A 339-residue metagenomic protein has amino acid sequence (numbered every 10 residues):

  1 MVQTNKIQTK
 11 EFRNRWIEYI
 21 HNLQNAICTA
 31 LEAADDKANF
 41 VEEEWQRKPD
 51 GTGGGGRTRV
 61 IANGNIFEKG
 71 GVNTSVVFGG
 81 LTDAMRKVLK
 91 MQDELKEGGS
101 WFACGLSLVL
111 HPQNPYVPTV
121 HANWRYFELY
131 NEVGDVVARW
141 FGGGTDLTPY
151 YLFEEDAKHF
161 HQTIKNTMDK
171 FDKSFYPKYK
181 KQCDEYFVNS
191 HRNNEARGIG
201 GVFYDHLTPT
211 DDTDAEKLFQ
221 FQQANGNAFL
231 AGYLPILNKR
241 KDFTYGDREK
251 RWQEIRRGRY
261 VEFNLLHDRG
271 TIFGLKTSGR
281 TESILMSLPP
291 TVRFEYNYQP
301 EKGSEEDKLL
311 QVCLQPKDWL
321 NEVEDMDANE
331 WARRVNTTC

Functional and structural regions predicted by a protein language model:
T4, T277-C339: TerminUS-proximal long segments
Q8-E94, T210-G246, K250-Y260, N264-L266: Gly/Pro-rich turn-and-neighbor structural signature
G56-W140: Internal mixed beta-strand/loop scaffold within catalytic domains of large alpha/beta enzymes
G71, F102-G105, A138-T148, E195-E216 (+1 more regions): Glycine-rich, often proline-containing surface loops adjacent to acidic residues and nearby aromatics that form
M85-K87, T213, I272-S278, Y296: Short conserved micro-motifs at the rims of enzyme active sites and ligand-binding pockets
Y130-Y179: Compact, glycine/acidic-enriched structural inserts
M168-F221, P235-N238: Long, charged, mostly alpha-helical binding arms that flank functional sites
D184-F203, N238-S283: An amphipathic alpha-helical core segment
